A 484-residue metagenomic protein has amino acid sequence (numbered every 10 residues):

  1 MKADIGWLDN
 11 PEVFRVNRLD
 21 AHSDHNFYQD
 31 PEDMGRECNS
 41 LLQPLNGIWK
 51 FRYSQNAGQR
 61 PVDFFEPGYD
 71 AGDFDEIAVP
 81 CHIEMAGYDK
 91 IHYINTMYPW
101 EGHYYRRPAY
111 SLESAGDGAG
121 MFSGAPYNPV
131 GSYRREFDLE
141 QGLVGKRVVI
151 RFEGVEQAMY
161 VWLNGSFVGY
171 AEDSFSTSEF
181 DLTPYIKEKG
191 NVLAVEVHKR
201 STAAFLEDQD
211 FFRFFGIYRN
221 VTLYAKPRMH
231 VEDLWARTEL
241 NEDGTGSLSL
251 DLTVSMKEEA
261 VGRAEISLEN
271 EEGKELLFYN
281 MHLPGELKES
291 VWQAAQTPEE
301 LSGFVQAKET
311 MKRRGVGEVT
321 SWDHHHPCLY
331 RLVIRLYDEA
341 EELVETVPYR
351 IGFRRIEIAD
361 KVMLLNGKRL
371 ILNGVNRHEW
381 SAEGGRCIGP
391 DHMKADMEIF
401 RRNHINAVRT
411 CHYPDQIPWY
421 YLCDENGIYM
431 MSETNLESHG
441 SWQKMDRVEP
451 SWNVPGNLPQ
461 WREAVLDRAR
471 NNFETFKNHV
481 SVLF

Functional and structural regions predicted by a protein language model:
M1-A21, F27, E32-R36, K50-S54 (+10 more regions): Accessory beta-strand-rich segments of carbohydrate-active enzymes
L143-K146, I186-G190, V291-Q293, E300-V305 (+1 more regions): Short glycine/proline/serine/threonine-rich loop/turn segments at secondary-structure transition edges
V161-L163, G246-P284, K288-V291: Beta-strand-rich binding/interaction modules
G165, V221, Y330, G367 (+1 more regions): Conserved, mostly hydrophobic/aromatic
F175-E179, P184, A204-F205, Y337-E339 (+1 more regions): Active-site mouth of glycoside hydrolases
V192-V195, C328-D338: Short, aromatic- and glycine-rich surface loops/edge beta-strands on solvent-exposed regions
R219-W235, F353-K368: Low-complexity, Pro/Ser/Thr- and charge-rich linker/hinge segments at domain boundaries
R228-E258: Surface beta-strand/loop "capping" patches
